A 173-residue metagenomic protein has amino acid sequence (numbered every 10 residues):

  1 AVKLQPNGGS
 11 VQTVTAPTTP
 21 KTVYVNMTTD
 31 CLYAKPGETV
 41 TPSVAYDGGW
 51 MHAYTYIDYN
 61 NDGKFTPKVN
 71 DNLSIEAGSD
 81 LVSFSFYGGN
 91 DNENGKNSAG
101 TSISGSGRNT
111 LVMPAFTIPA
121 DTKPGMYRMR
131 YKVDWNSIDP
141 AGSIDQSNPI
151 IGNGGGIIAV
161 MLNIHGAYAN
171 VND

Functional and structural regions predicted by a protein language model:
A1-D173: A broad "non-catalytic interaction surface" signal
